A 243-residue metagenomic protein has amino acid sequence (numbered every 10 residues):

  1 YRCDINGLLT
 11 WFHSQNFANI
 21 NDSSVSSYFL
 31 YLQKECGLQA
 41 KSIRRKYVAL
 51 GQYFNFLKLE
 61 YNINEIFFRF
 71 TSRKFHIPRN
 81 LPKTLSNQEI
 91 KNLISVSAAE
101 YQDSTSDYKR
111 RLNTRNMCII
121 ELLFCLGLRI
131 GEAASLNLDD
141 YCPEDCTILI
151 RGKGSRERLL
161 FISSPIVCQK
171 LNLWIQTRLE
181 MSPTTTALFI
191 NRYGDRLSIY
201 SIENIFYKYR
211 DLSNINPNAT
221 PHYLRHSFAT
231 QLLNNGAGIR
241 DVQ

Functional and structural regions predicted by a protein language model:
Y1-Q243: Conserved catalytic core of the tyrosine transesterase superfamily
